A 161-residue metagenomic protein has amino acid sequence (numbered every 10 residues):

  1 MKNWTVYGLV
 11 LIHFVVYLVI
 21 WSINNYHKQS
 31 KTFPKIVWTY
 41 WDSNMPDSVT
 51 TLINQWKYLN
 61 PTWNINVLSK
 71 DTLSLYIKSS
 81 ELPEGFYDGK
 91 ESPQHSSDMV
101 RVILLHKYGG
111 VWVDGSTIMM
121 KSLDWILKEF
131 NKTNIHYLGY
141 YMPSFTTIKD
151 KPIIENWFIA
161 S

Functional and structural regions predicted by a protein language model:
M1-L11: N-terminal Sec-pathway targeting helices
I12-L82: N-terminal anchoring/stem segment of glycosyltransferases
S30-F33, D42-V49, G89-D98, I148 (+1 more regions): Aromatic-acidic/polar surface patches that form glycan- and anion
K70, Y140, S161: Active-site donor-binding loop signature of nucleotide-sugar glycosyltransferases
I77-H95: ATP-dependent phospho-/nucleotidyl transfer catalytic cores
Q94-S144, D150-I154: GT-A fold catalytic core of metal-dependent nucleotide-sugar glycosyltransferases, centered on the diacidic
E155-S161: Conserved beta strand-loop-helix elements of the APE1-like EEP
